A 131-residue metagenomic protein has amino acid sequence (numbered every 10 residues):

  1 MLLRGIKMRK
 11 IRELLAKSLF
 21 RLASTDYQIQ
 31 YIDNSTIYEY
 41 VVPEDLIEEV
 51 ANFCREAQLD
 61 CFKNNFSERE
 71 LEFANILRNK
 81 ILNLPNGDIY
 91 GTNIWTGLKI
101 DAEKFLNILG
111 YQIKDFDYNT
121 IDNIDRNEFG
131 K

Functional and structural regions predicted by a protein language model:
L2-A57: Short terminal alpha-helical segments
Y27, N34-S35, L46, N65 (+2 more regions): Short linear motifs in intrinsically disordered/low-complexity regions
Q30, I37-E39, I89, G110 (+1 more regions): Intrinsically disordered, low-complexity N-terminal regions enriched in serine/proline/glycine with scattered basic
E39, G130-K131: Ser/Thr/Pro-rich, acidic low-complexity intrinsically disordered regulatory segments
R55-G110, K114: Amphipathic protein-protein interaction modules
S67, F129-G130: Intrinsic-disorder/low-complexity, polar/charged segments
D88-Y90, I113-F129: Short linear, low-complexity motifs centered on an aromatic residue
